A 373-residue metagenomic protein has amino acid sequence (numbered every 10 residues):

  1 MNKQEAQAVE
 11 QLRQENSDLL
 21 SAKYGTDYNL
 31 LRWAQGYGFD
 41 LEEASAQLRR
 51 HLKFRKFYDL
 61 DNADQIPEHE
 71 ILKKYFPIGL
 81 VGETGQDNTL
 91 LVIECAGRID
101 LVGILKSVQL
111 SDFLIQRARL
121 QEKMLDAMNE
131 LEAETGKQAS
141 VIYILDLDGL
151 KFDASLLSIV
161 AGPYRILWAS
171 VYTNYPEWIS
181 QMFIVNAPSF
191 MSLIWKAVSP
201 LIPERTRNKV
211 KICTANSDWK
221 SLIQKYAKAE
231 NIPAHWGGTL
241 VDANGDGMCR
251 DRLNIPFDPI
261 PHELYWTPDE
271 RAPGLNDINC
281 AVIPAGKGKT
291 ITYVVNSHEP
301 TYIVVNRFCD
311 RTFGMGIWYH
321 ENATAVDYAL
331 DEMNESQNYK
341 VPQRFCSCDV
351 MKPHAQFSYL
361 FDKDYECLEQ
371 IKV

Functional and structural regions predicted by a protein language model:
M1-V373: Basic, amphipathic alpha-helical/coil surface patches used to engage anionic, phosphate-bearing ligands and membranes
